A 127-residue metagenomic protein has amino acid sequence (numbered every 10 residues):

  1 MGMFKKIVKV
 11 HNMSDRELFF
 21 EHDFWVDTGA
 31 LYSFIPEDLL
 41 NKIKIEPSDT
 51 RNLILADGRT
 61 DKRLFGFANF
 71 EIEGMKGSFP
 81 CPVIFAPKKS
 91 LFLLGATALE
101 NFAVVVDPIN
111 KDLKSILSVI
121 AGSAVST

Functional and structural regions predicted by a protein language model:
M1-T127: Pepsin/retropepsin-fold aspartyl endopeptidases
